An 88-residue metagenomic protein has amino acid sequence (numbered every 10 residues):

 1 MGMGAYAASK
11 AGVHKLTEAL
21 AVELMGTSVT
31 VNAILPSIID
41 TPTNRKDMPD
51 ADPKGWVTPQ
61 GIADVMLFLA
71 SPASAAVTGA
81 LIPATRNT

Functional and structural regions predicted by a protein language model:
M1, R45-K46: Conserved catalytic-core motifs of eukaryotic protein kinase domains, centered on the activation segment
M1-G4, G26: Active-site loop immediately N-terminal to the catalytic Tyr-X3-Lys motif of short-chain dehydrogenase/reductase
G4, G12-K15, D40, T58-G61: Conserved cofactor-binding/catalytic machinery of classical short-chain dehydrogenase/reductase
S9: Active-site helix of classical SDR
G12, L16-L24, I34, L69: Hydrophobic alpha-helix immediately C-terminal to the catalytic Tyr-X-X-X-Lys motif of short-chain
G26, A33-I34, T41, A51-T88: C-terminal helical subdomain
